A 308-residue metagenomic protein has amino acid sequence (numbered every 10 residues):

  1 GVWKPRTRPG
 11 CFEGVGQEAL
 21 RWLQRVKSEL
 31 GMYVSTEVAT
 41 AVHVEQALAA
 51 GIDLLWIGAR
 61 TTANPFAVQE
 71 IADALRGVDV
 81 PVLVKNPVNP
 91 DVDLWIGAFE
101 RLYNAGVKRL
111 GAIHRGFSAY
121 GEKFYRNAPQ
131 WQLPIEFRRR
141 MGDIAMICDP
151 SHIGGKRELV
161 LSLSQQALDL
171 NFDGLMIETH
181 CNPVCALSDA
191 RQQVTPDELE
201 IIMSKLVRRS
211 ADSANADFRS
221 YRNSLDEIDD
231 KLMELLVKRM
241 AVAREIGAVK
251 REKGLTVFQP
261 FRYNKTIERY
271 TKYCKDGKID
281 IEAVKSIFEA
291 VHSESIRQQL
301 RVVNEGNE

Functional and structural regions predicted by a protein language model:
G1-E18, H180-A190, I246-V257: Glycine-rich, proline-tolerant flexible connector loops at the mouths of alpha/beta enzymes
R8-G14, M32-V38, G58-A59, V88-P90 (+3 more regions): Active-site mouth loops of central-metabolism enzymes
C11-T36, I71-P81, W131-M146, Q192-A211 (+2 more regions): Alpha-helix-loop-beta-strand connector modules within alpha/beta enzyme cores
V15, G31-T40, V44, D53-A67 (+2 more regions): Catalytic beta/alpha-barrel core
A39-Q46, L159-S164: Short, acidic/polar
A47-T61, L102-L110, Q166-D173, D276-K278: Structural recognition of alpha->loop->beta junctions
A67-E198, V207, S213-A216: Catalytic alpha/beta core domains of metabolic enzymes, predominantly
A211-E308: Domain-level signature for soluble enzymes in the chorismate/prephenate branch of the shikimate pathway
